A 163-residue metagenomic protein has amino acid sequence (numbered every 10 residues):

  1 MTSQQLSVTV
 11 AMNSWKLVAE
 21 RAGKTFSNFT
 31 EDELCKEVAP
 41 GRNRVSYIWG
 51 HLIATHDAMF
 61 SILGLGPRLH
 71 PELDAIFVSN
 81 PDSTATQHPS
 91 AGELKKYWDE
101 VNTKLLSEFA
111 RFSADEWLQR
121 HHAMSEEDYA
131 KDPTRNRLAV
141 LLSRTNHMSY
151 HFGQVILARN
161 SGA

Functional and structural regions predicted by a protein language model:
M1-K16: Extreme N-terminal tail/first-helix region
M1-Q4, T84-A85, S125-E126: A short alpha-helix capping/helix-coil boundary motif
Q4-Q5, Q87, Q119, Q154: Residue-identity detector for glutamine
Q4-S7, L34, G41, S90 (+2 more regions): Residue-level recognition of alpha-helical structural elements
M12-K16, G23, E33-N80, M124-A163: Short, contiguous alpha-helical
W15, A19, F26, W98 (+1 more regions): Hydrophobic alpha-helical core bundles mediating ligand binding, dimerization, or RNAP-core interactions
N28-C35, S107-Q119, L157-A163: Surface-exposed helix-capping loop/turn segments at secondary-structure junctions
D82-R120, A139-R144: Acidic/histidine-rich alpha-helical segments that form the ligand environment of transition-metal centers
